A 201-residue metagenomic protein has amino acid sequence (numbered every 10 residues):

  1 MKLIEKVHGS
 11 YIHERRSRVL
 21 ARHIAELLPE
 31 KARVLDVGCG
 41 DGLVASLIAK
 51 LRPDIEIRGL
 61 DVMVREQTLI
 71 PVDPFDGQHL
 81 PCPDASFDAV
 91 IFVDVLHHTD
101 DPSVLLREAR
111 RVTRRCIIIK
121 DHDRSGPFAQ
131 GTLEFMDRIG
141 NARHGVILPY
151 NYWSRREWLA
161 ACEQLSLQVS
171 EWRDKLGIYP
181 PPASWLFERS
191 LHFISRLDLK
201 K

Functional and structural regions predicted by a protein language model:
M1-H23: Class I SAM-dependent methyltransferase Rossmann-like catalytic core, especially the SAM/SAH-binding loop
A32-G40: Conserved class I S-adenosyl-L-methionine
D41-H79: Class I SAM-dependent methyltransferase SAM/SAH-binding core
S46, H122-P182: C-terminal alpha-helical "lid/dimerization" subdomain adjacent to the S-adenosyl-L-methionine
I91: A conserved beta-strand element that flanks and buttresses the S-adenosyl-L-methionine
D94-V95: Short catalytic micro-motifs in class I SAM-dependent methyltransferases
T99-E108: A short, conserved alpha-helix within the catalytic core of class I
R115-H122: Conserved beta-strand signature within the Rossmann-like core of class I S-adenosyl-L-methionine
